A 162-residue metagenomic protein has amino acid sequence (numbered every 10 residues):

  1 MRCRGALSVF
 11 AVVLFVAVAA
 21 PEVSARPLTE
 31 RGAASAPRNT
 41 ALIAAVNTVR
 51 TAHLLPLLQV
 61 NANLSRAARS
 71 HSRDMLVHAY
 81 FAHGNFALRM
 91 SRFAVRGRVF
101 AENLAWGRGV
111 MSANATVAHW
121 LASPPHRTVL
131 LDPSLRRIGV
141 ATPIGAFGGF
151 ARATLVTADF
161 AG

Functional and structural regions predicted by a protein language model:
M1-R4: Positively charged n-region of N-terminal signal peptides that target proteins for export
S8-V18: Bacterial N-terminal signal peptides
S24-R26, V110-G162: Disulfide-stabilized extracellular recognition modules
R26-V77: A short alpha-helix/helix-coil micro-patch that ends at or immediately precedes a cysteine
A52-R66, A79-M90, R127-A141: Surface-exposed patches in mature extracellular/periplasmic domains of secreted proteins
R66-M111: Short, surface-exposed glycine/acidic/tryptophan-bearing loops
